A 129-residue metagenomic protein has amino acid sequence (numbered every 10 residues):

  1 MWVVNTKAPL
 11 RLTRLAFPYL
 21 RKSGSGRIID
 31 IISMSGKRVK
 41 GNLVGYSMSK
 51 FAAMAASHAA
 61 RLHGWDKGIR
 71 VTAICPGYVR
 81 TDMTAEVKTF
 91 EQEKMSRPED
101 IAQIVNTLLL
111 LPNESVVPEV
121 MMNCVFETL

Functional and structural regions predicted by a protein language model:
M1-W2: A hydrophobic alpha-helix adjacent to the NAD(P)-binding/active-site core of NAD(P)-dependent oxidoreductases, strongly
T13, S49: Active-site helix of classical SDR
L15-G24: A short helix-coil junction within the Rossmann-fold of NAD(P)-dependent oxidoreductases
S33: Residue(s) in the substrate-gating loop at a strand-loop-helix junction that position the organic substrate next
R38, A59-I69: Active-site-adjacent segment of SDR/Rossmann-fold oxidoreductases
V39-S47, A59, K88: Active-site loop-to-helix junction immediately N-terminal to the catalytic Tyr of the SDR YXXXK motif in Rossmann-fold
D66-I69, A73-I74, F90-L129: C-terminal helical subdomain
